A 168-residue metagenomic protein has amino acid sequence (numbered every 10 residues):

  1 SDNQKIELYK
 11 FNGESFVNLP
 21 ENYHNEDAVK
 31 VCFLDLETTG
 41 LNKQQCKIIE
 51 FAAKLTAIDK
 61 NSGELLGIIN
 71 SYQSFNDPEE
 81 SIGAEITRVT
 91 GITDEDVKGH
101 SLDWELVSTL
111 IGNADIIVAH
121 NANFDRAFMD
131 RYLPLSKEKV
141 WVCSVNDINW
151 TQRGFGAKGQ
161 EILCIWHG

Functional and structural regions predicted by a protein language model:
D2-W141, N146, R153-G168: Conserved non-catalytic scaffold segment of RNase H-like nuclease domains
